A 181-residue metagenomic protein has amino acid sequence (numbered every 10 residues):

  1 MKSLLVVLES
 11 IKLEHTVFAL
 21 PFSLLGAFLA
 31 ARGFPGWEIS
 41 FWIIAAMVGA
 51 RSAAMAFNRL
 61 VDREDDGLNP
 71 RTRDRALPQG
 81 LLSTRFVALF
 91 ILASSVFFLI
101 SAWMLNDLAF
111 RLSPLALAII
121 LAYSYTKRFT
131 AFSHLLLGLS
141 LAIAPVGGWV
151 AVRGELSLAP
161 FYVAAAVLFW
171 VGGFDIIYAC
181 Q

Functional and structural regions predicted by a protein language model:
M1-L5, M55-L82, D175-Q181: Cytosolic, membrane-interface loops and tails of multi-pass inner-membrane proteins
K2-V6, L20, I39: N-terminal amphipathic/basic helix or basic patch
S3-S10, R75-Y162: Intramembrane alpha-helical segments
L8, K12-T16, S40, I44-A45: A short N-terminal beta->alpha junction/helix N-cap motif
I11-E14, A50, N58, T126 (+2 more regions): Residue-level micro-sites within transmembrane alpha helices that shape and flank functional polar/acidic positions
K12-L29, S140-A142: The first (N-terminal) embedded transmembrane alpha-helix
V17-A19, A56, G67, R71 (+5 more regions): Hydrophobic positions within alpha-helical membrane elements
F22-L25, L29-R63, R71, S95-W103 (+3 more regions): Membrane-embedded alpha-helical segments that form the functional core of polytopic membrane enzymes, especially those
